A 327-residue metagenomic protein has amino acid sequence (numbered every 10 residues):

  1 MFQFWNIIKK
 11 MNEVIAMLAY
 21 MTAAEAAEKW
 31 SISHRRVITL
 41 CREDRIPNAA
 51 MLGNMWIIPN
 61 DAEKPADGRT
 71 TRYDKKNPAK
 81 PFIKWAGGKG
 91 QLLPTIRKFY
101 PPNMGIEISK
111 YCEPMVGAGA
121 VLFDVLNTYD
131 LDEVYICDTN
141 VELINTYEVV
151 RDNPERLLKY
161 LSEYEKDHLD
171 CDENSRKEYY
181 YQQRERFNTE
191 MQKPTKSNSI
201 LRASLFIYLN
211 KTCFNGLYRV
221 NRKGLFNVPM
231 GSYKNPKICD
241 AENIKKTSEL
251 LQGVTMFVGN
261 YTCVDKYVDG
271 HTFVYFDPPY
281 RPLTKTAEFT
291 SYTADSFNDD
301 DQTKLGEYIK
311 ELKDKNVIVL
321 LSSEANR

Functional and structural regions predicted by a protein language model:
F2-K9, N60-A79: A short, Lys/Arg-enriched interface patch at domain edges and termini
N12-R36: Polyanion-binding surface elements
A23, I46-R72: Short helix-start
I38-E43: Residue-level detection of the helix-turn-helix DNA-binding "recognition helix"
Y73-K110, M115, A120-V121: S-adenosyl-L-methionine
Y111-V125, I136-N140, Y147, I207-F214 (+3 more regions): Conserved proline-anchored active-site loop of SAM-dependent methyltransferases that bridges a beta-strand
T128-T255, T290: Class I S-adenosyl-L-methionine-dependent methyltransferase module
G270-R327: Conserved acidic-Pro-Pro-aromatic motif
